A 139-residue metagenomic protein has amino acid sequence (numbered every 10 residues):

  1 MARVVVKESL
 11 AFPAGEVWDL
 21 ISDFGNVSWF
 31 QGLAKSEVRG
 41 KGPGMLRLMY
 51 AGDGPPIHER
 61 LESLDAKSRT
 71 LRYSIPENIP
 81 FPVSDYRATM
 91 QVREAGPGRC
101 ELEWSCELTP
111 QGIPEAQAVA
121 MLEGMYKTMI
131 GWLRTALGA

Functional and structural regions predicted by a protein language model:
M1-G42: Hydrophobic ligand-binding cavity/cleft-lining segments
V6-E8, M90, W104-C106: A structural signal for short, well-ordered beta-strand segments
V6-S9, D19-L20, S63, E94 (+1 more regions): Alpha-helical interaction segments
S28-W29, E37-V38, G42, G52-R99 (+3 more regions): Hydrophobic-ligand binding "helix-grip"
E101, E107-A139: A conserved amphipathic terminal alpha-helix motif
